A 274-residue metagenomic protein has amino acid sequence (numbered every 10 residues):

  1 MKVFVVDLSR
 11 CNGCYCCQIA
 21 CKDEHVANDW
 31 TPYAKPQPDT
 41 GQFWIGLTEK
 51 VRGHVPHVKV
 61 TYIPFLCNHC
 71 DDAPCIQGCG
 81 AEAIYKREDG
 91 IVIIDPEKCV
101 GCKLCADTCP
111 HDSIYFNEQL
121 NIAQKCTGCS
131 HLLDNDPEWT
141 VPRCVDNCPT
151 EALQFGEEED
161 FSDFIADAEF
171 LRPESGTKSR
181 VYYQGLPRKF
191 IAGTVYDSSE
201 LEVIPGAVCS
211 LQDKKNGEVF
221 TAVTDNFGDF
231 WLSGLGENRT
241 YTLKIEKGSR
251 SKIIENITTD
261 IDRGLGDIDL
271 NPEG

Functional and structural regions predicted by a protein language model:
C11, C70, K214, L235-E237 (+2 more regions): Hydrophobic loop/turn residues within beta-sheet-rich immunoglobulin-like superfamily modules
D29-L66, D71, K98, A106-D107 (+2 more regions): Flanking helices and flexible, charged tails adjoining ferredoxin-like Fe-S electron-transfer domains in multi-subunit
H69-A83: Ordered, amphipathic secondary-structure segments that act as subunit-interaction surfaces in large macromolecular
G185-R188, D267-G274: Conserved "repeat-terminator" motif of extracellular CCP/Sushi domains
A207-D213, L243: Hydrophobic beta-strand segments
K215-D229: Short, acidic Ser/Thr/Gly-rich low-complexity loop/linker segments typical of extracellular and cell-surface proteins
D229-T242, G248: Short Pro-Gly-centered beta-turn/loop motif in secreted/extracellular proteins
E246-D267: Structured interaction patches on ligand/partner-binding surfaces of diverse proteins
